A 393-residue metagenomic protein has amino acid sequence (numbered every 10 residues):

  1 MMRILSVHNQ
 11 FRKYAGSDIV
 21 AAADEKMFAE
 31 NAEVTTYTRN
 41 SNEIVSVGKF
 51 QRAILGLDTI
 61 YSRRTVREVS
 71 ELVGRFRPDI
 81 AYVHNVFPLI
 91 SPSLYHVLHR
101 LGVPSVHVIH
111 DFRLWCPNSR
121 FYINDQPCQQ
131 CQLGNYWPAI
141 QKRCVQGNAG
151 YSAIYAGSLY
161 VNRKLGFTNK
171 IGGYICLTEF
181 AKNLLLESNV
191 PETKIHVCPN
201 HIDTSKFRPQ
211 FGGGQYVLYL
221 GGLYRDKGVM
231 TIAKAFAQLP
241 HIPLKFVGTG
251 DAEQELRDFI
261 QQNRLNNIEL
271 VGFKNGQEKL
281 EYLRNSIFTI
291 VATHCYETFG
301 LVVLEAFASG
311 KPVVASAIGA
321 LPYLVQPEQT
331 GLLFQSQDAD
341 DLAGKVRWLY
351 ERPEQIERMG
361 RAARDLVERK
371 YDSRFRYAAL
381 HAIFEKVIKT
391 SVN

Functional and structural regions predicted by a protein language model:
M1-S41, F76, V97-P104, A237: N-terminal subdomain of nucleotide-sugar transferases
D18-I19, Q215, Y219-Q238, D251-Q254 (+1 more regions): A conserved mid-protein helix/loop that constitutes part of the nucleotide-sugar donor-binding site
R100, R113, D125-G173, N183: Membrane-proximal helix-turn-helix segments that form the acceptor-binding/catalytic region of lipid-linked
F180, H201: Carbohydrate-associated surface elements
R257-Q277: Nucleotide-activated donor-binding/catalytic signature segment of Leloir-type glycosyltransferases, i.e., the conserved
L280, T298, V303-A308, P322-Y323 (+1 more regions): Short alpha-helical segment that forms part of, or immediately flanks, the ligand-binding pocket in carbohydrate-active
R284-T298, K311: Acidic donor-binding loop of glycosyltransferase active sites
P327-E328, L332-A339, W348-P353: Conserved acidic donor-binding segment of nucleotide-sugar-dependent glycosyltransferases
